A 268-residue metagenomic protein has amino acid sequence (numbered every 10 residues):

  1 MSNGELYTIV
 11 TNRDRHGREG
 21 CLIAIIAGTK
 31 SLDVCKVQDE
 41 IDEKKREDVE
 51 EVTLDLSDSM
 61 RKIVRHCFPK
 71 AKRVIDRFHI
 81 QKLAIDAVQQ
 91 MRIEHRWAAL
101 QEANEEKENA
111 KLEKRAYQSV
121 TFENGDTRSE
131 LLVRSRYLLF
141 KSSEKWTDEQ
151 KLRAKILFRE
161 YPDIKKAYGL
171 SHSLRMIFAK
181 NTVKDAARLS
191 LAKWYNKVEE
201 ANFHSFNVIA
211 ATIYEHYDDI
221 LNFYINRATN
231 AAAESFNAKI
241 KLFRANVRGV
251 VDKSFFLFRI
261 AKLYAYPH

Functional and structural regions predicted by a protein language model:
M1-E51, D58-I63: RNase H-like nuclease fold core
G4, G28-C35, E43-R46, L54-D58 (+7 more regions): Conserved structured core elements
A24, E50-L54, V74, F78 (+4 more regions): Hydrophobic alpha-helical scaffolding
K45, I63-H66, L152, I213: Single, function-defining residue in the core of a domain
D55-D58, V64-E108, E234: Conserved beta-strand -> loop -> alpha-helix junction used to position metal-binding or nucleic-acid-contacting
A99-S119, V251-H268: Charge-dense polyanion-binding interfaces
Y117-N202: Helix-loop elements that line ligand-binding/catalytic pockets
Y195-H268: Basic, amphipathic alpha-helical segments enriched in Lys/Arg and hydrophobic/aromatic residues
